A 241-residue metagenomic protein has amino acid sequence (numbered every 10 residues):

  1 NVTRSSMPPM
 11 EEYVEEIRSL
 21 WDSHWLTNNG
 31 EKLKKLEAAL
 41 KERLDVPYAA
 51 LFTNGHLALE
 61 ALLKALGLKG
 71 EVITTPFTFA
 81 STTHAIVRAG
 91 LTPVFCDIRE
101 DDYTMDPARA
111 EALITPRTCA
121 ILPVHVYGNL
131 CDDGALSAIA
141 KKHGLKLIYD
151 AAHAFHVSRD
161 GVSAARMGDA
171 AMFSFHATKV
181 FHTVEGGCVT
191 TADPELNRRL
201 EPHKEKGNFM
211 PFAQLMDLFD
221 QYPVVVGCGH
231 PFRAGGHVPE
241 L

Functional and structural regions predicted by a protein language model:
N1-L26: N-terminal "arm"/small-domain region of PLP-dependent enzymes with the aminotransferase-like
N1-R4, L51, F95-D97, F173-S174: Structural signal for conserved beta-strand scaffold positions within catalytic alpha/beta enzyme cores
E12-E16, E31, K35, S81 (+2 more regions): Generic alpha-helical secondary structure signal
W21, A154-D160, M167-L241: Active-site region of PLP-dependent enzymes
W25, N29-E71, F77, H84-R88 (+2 more regions): Phosphate-binding glycine-rich loop
L44, G67, P116, A165-R166 (+1 more regions): Structured loop/turn residues at beta-strand edges in well-structured enzyme cores
K64-A151, S158: PLP-dependent aminotransferase-like
